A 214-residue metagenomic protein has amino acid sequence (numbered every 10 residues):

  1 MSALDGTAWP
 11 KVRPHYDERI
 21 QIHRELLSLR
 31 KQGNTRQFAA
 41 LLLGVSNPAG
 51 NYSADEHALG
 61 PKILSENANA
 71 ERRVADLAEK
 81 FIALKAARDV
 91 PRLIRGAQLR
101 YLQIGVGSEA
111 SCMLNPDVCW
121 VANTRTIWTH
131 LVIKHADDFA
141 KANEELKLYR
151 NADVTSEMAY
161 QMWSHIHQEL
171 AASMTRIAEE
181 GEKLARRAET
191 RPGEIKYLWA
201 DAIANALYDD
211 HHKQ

Functional and structural regions predicted by a protein language model:
M1-L99, D117-Q214: An N-terminal alpha-helical hairpin/helix-loop-helix interaction module that forms a charged, gly/pro-flexible surface
L93-M113: Helix-hairpin-helix
